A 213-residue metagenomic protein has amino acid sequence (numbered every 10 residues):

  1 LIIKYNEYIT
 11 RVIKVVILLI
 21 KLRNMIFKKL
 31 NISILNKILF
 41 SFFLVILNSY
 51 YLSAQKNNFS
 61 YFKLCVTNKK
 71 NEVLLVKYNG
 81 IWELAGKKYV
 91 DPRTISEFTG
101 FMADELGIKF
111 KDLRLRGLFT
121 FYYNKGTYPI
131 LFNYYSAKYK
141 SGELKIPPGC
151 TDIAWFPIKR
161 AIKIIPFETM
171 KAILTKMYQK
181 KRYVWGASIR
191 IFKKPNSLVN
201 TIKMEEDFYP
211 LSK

Functional and structural regions predicted by a protein language model:
I3-I17, N24: Ser/Thr-rich, low-complexity intrinsically disordered segments
F27-L39: Bacterial N-terminal signal peptides that target proteins for export
I38-N48: Bacterial N-terminal signal peptides
A54-L84: N-terminal strand-loop-strand
I81-W82, G149-K213: Nudix hydrolase/Nudix homology domain
L84-L118, Y135: The catalytic Nudix box helix
F121-E143: Active-site-adjacent beta-strand/loop module that shapes the phosphate/pyrophosphate-binding cleft
